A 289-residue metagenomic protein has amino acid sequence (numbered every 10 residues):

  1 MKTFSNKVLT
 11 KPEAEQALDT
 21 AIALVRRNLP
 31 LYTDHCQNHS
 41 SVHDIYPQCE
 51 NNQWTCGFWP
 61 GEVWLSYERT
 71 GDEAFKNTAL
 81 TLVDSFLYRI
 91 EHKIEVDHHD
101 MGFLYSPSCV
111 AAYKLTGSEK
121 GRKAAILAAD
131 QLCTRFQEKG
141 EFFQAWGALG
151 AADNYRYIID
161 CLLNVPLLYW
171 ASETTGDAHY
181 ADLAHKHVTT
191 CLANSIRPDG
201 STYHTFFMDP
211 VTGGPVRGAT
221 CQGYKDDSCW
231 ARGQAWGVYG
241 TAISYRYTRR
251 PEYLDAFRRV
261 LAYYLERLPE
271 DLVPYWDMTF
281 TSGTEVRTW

Functional and structural regions predicted by a protein language model:
M1-W289: Glycan-recognition and catalytic cores of secretory/periplasmic carbohydrate-active enzymes
